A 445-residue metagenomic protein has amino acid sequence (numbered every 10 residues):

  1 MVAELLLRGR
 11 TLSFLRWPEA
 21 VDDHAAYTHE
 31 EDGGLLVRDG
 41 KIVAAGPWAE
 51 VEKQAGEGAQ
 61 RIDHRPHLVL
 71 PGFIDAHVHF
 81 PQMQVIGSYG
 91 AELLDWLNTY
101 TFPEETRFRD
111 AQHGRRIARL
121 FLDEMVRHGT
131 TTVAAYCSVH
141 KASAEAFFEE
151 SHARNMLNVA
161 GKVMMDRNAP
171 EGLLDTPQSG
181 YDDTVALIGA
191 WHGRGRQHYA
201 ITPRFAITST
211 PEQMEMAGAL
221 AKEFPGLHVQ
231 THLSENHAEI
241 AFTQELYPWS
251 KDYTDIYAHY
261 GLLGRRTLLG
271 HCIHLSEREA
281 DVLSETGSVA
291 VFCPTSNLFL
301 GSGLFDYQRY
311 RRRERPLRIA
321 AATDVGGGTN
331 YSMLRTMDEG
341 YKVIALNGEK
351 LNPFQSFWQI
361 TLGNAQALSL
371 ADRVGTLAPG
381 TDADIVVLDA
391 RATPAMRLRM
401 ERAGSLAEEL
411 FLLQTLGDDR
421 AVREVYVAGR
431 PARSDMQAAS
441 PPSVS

Functional and structural regions predicted by a protein language model:
M1-A55: N-terminal metal-binding scaffold of metallo-dependent hydrolase/deaminase domains
A3-G9, K53-D95, R119, V126-R127: Replace "His-x-His-based motif
V21-D23, D382-Q437: C-terminal cap of metal-dependent C-N hydrolases
Q84-G114, K162-P177, N236-R266, T286-V289 (+2 more regions): Active-site gating loops and adjacent loop-to-helix segments of metal-dependent hydrolytic enzymes
G87-M156, G180-R194: Alpha-helical scaffold segments that flank or form the walls of functional sites
A142-C272: Metal-coordinating catalytic core of metallo-dependent amide/deamination hydrolases
N155-L157, A221-G226, L262-R265, V282-V291 (+2 more regions): Glycine-enriched alpha-helix->loop->beta-strand junction motifs that scaffold or abut catalytic
A258-R266, Q308-L398: His/Asp/Glu-enriched, well-ordered alpha-helical/loop segment that forms or immediately abuts the divalent-metal
